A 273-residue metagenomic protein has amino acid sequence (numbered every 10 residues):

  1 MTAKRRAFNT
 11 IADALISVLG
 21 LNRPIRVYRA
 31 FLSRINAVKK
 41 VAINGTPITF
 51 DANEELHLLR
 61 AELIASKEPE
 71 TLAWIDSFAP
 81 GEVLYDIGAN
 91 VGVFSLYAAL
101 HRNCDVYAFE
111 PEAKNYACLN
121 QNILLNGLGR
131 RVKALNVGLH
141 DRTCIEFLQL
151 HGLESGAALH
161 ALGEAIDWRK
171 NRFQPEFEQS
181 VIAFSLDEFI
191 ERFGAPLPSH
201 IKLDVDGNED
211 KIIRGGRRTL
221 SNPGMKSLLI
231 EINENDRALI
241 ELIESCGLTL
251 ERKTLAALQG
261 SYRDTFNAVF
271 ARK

Functional and structural regions predicted by a protein language model:
M1-R131, N171-P175, L250, A257 (+1 more regions): S-adenosyl-L-methionine
N44-A73, L135-F193: Glycine-rich adenosyl-binding loop in Rossmann-like folds that engage adenosine-containing cofactors
E54, A89-V91, A113, L139-D141 (+2 more regions): Short, glycine/acidic-enriched loop or turn micro-motifs at the edges of active sites
Y85, Y107, L135, I182 (+1 more regions): Conserved Rossmann-like nucleotide-binding pocket used by diverse enzymes that bind dinucleotide cofactors
S95, R102-A108, S185-K273: Conserved acidic-Pro-Pro-aromatic motif
A113, Q174-V181, L229-E234: Acceptor-substrate binding/catalytic loop of class I
V132-V137, R252: Short loop/edge segments at beta-strand edges and connector loops that shape dinucleotide/nucleotide cofactor-binding
